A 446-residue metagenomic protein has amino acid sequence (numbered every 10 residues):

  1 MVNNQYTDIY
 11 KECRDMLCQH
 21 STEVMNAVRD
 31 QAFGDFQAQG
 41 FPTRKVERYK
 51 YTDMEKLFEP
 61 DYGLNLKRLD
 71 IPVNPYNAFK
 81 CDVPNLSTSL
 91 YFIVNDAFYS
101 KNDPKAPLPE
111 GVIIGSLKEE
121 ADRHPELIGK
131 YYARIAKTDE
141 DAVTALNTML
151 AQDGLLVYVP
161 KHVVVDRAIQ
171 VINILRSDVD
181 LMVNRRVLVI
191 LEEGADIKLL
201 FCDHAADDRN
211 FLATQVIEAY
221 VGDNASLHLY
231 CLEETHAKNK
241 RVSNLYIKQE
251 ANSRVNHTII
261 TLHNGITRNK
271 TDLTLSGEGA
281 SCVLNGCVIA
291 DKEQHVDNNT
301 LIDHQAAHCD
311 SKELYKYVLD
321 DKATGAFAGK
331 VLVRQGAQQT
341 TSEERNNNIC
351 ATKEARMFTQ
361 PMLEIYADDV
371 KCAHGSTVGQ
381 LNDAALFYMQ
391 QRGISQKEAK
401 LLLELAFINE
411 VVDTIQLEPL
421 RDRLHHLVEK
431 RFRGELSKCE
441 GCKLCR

Functional and structural regions predicted by a protein language model:
M1-A145, L314, D320: N-terminal amphipathic, basic helical "cap/leader" segment at the start of enzyme domains
E110-I114, E120-F387, Q391-I394, I408 (+2 more regions): Conserved beta-strand/loop scaffold segments within soluble protein domains that form the structured core and edges
